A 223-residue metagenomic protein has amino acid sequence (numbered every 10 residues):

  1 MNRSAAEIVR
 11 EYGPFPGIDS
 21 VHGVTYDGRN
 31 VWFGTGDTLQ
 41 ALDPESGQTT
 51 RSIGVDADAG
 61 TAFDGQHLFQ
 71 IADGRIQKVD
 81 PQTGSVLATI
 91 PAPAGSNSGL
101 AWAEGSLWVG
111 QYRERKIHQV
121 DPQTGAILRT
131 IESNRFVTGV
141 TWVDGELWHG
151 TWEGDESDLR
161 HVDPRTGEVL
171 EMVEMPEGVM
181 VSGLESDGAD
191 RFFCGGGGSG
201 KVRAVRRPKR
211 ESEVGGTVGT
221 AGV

Functional and structural regions predicted by a protein language model:
E11-D37, A59-G60: Beta-strand-rich domains and repeat architectures in extracellular enzymes and scaffolds, especially beta-propellers
Y12-G17, R51-D56, T89-P93, T130-N134 (+1 more regions): Surface loop/turn motifs at the tips and blade-to-blade linkers of beta-strand repeat domains
S20, A57, S96, R113 (+2 more regions): Beta-rich catalytic cores
Y26-G28, F63-G65, W102-E104, W142-D144 (+1 more regions): Residue-level detector of Asp-centered blade-edge/turn motifs that repeat once per structural unit in beta-propeller
V31-D37, L68-G74, V109-E114, H149-G154 (+1 more regions): Conserved beta-strand positions in repeat-built beta-propeller and related beta-rich domains
D43-G47, D80-G84, D121-G125, D163-G167 (+1 more regions): Short loop/turn segments that connect beta-strands within beta-propeller blades
V181-V223: Blade-level signature of beta-propeller repeat domains, shared across WD40, Kelch, NHL, RCC1 and BNR/Asp-box propellers
